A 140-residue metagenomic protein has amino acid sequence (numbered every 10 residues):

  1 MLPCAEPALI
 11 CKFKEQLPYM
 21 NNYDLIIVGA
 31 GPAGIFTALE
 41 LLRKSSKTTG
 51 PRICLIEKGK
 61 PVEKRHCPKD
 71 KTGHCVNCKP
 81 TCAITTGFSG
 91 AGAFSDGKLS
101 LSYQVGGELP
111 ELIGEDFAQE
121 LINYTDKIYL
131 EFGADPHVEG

Functional and structural regions predicted by a protein language model:
M20-A33, C54-I56: Beta1/beta-strand and adjacent pyrophosphate-binding region of the FAD-binding site in flavoprotein oxidoreductases
I27-G29, T37, G97: Conserved structural-core and active-site-/substrate-pathway-adjacent residues in large, well-folded domains of enzymes
A38, L42: Gly/Ala-rich phosphate-binding loop of Rossmann-like dinucleotide-binding domains, activating on the conserved
R43-P51: Conserved S-adenosyl-L-methionine
K58-G140: Conserved N-terminal/central alpha/beta ligand/cofactor-binding core
